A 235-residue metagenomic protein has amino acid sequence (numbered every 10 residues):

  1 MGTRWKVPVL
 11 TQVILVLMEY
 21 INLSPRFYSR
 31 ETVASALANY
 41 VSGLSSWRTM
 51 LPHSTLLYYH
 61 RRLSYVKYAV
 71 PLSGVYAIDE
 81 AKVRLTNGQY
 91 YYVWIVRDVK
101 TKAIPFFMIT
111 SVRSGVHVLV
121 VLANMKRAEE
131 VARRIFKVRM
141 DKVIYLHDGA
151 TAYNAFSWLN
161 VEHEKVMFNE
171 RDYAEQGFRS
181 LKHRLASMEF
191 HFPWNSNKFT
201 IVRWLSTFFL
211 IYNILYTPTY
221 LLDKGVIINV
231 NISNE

Functional and structural regions predicted by a protein language model:
M1, I201-E235: C-terminal domain-tail junction helix/linker
G2-N87, T101: Short, positively charged, Gly/Tyr-enriched micro-motifs that form contact patches at catalytic or ligand/partner
Q89-I95: Short glycine-rich loop/turn motifs
F107-K137: Active-site beta-loop-alpha junctions of metal-dependent nucleic acid enzymes, especially the RNase H-like/DDE
I135-Y153: Acidic/histidine-rich, metal-coordinating catalytic segments
V161-R171: Short hydrophobic/aromatic-enriched beta-strand-loop microsegments
E170-F199, Y212: Short amphipathic alpha-helical "interface-anchor" segments enriched in bulky aromatics
